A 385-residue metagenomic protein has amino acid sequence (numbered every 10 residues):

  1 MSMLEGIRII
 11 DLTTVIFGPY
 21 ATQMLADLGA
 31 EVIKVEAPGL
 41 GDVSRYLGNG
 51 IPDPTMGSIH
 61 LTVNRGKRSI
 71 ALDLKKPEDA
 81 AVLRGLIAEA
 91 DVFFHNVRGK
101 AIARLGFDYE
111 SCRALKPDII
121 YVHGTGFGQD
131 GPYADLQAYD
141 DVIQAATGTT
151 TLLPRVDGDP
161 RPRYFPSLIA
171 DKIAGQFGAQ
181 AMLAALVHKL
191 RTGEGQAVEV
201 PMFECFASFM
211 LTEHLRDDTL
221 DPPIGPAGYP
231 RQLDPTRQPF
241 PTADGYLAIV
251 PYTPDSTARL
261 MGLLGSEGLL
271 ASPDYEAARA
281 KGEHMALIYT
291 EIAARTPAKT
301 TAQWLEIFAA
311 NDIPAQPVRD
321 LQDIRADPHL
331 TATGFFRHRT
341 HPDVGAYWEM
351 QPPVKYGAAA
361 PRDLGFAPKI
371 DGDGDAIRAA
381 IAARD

Functional and structural regions predicted by a protein language model:
M1-R191, E291, G365, K369 (+1 more regions): N-terminal helix-loop segment corresponding to the beta1-alpha1 unit of nucleotide/adenylate-binding folds
M1-R8, P235, P241-T242, Q322-D385: Terminal low-complexity tails and localization/encapsulation signals of metabolic enzymes
V32, A309-D323, R384-D385: Short, well-structured beta-strand/strand-turn elements
G39, F127-G128, M202-A207, D244-Y246 (+2 more regions): Glycine-rich beta-alpha junction loops
R45-G48, R216-P226, D327-H341: Short, surface-exposed loop/helix-turn segments at secondary-structure junctions that function as lids/hinges flanking
Q129, D159-L168, L190-C205, P226-Q232 (+1 more regions): Conserved Rossmann-fold dehydrogenase catalytic segment
G175-G195, S208-D218, M261-E267: Oxidoreductase and adenylate-handling cofactor-binding alpha/beta cores
R231, P235-N311, A315, A380: Aromatic-enriched alpha-helical interface/lid elements that frame and gate functional surfaces
